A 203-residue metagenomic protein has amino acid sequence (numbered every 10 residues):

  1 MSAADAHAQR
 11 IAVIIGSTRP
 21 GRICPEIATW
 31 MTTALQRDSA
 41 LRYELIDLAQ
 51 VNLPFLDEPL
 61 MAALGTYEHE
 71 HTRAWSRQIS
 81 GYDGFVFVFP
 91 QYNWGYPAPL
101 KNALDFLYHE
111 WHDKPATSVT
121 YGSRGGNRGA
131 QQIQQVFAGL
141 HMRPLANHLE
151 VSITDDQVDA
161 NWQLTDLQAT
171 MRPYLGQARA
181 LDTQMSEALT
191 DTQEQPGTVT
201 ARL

Functional and structural regions predicted by a protein language model:
S2-H7, R143-L203: Glycine-rich phosphate/pyrophosphate-binding loop and the adjoining helix
S2-S39: N-terminal beta1-alpha1 ligand-phosphate binding loop
R10, R42, P115: Residues at the starts of beta-strands that form the adenosine-phosphate
D38-E44, M142: A generic structural motif
L48-Y67, D159-A160: N-terminal beta-loop-helix "entrance" segment that forms/cooperates in small-molecule cofactor or anionic ligand
G65-L140: Helix-loop-strand module that forms the ligand-binding subsite of alpha/beta enzymes
